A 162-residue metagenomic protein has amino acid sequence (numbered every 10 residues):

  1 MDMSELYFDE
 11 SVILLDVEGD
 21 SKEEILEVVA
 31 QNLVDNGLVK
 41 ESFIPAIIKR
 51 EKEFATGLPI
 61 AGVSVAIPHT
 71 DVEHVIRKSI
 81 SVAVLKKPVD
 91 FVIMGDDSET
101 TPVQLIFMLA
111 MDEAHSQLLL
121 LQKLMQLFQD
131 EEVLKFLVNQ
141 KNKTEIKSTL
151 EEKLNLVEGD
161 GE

Functional and structural regions predicted by a protein language model:
M1-E162: Cytosolic covalent-transfer regions centered on His/Cys nucleophiles that carry phosphoryl or persulfide groups
